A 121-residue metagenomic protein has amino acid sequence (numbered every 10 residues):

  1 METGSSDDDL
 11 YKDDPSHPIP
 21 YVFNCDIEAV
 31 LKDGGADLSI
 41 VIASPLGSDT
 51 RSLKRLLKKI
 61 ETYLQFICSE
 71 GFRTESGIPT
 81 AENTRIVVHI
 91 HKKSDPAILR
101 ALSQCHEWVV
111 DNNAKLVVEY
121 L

Functional and structural regions predicted by a protein language model:
E2-G4, D8-A43: N-terminal, charge-rich interaction modules
G34-L46, P79-K92: Short glycine-rich, basic-tinged beta-strand/loop micro-motifs
G35, S48, R55, K59 (+2 more regions): Extended, well-folded catalytic/binding cores that form a central cleft or groove in large enzyme and scaffold domains
G47-T50, D95-P96: A generic structural signal for short coil/turn motifs at secondary-structure boundaries
T50-T74: Acidic, aromatic-enriched beta-alpha/helix-loop junctions
C68-T84, L121: Short glycine-rich, low-complexity/disordered patches
R85-L121: Helix-rich interaction surfaces within compact, conserved domain-sized segments that mediate assembly or partner
